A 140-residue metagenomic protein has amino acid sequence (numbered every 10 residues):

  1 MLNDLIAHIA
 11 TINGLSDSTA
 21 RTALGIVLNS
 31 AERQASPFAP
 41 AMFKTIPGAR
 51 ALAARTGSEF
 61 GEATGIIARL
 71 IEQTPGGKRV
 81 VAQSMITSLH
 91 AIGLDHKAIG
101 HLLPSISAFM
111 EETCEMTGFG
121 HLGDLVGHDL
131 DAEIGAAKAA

Functional and structural regions predicted by a protein language model:
M1-A140: Amphipathic alpha-helical interaction segments
